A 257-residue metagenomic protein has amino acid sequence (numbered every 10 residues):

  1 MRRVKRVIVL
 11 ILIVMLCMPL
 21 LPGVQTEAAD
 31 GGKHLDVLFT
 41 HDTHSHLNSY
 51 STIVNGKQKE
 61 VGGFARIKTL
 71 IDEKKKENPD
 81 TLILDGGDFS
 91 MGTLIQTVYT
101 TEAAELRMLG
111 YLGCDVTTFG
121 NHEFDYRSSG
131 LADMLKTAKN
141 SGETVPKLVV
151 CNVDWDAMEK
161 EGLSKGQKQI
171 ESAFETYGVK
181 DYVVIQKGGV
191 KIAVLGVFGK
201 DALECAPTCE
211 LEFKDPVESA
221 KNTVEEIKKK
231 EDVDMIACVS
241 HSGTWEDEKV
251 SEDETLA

Functional and structural regions predicted by a protein language model:
M1, Q25-T26, V190: Short, intrinsically disordered, low-complexity terminal segments
M1-I11: Bacterial N-terminal signal peptides that target proteins for export
I11-P19: Bacterial N-terminal signal peptides
M18-G31: Sec-dependent signal peptide cleavage junction
A29-A257: Acidic, metal/ion-coordinating pockets
